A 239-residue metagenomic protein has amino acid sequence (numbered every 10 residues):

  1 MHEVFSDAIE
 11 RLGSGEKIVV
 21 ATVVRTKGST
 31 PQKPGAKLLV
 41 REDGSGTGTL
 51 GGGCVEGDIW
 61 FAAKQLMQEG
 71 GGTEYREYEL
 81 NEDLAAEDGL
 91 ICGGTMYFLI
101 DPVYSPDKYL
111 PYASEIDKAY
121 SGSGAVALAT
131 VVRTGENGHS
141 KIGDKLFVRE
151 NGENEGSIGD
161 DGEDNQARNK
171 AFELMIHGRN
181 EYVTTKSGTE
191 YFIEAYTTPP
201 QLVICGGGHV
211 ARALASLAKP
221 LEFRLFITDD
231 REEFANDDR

Functional and structural regions predicted by a protein language model:
M1-R239: Segments forming oxygen-rich coordination pockets for charged ligands
